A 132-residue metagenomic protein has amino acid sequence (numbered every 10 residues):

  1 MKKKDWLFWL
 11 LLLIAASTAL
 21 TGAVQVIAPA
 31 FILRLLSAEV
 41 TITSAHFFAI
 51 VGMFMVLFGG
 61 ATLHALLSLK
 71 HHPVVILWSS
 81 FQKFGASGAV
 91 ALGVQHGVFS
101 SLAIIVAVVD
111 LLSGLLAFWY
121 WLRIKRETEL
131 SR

Functional and structural regions predicted by a protein language model:
W6-A45: Membrane-helix boundary elements
L20-A23, T43-L67, S80-F84: Core segments of alpha-helical transmembrane spans in multipass integral membrane proteins
V26, L63, A91-V94, L115-W121: Membrane-embedded alpha-helical segments of multi-pass transporters/permeases
L35-S44, V74-W78, F99-V109: Non-cytosolic membrane-interface motifs at loop->transmembrane helix junctions
G60-V74, V94-Q95: Juxtamembrane helix-break-helix junctions at the cytosolic face of small multi-pass alpha-helical membrane proteins
V75-V90: Hydrophobic alpha-helical membrane segments
S87-I105, L122: Membrane-helix boundary connector in multi-pass membrane proteins
L112-R132: Membrane-water interface at the C-terminal end of transmembrane alpha helices
